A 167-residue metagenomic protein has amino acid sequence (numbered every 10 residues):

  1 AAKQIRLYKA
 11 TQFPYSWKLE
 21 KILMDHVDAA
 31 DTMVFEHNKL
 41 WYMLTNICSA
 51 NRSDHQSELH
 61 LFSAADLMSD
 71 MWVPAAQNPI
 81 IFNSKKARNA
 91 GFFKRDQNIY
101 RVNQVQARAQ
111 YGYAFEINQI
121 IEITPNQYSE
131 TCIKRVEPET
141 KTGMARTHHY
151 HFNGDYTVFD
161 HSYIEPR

Functional and structural regions predicted by a protein language model:
A1-R167: Carbohydrate-active catalytic/glycan-binding domains of CAZyme proteins, especially the secreted or lumenal ectodomains
